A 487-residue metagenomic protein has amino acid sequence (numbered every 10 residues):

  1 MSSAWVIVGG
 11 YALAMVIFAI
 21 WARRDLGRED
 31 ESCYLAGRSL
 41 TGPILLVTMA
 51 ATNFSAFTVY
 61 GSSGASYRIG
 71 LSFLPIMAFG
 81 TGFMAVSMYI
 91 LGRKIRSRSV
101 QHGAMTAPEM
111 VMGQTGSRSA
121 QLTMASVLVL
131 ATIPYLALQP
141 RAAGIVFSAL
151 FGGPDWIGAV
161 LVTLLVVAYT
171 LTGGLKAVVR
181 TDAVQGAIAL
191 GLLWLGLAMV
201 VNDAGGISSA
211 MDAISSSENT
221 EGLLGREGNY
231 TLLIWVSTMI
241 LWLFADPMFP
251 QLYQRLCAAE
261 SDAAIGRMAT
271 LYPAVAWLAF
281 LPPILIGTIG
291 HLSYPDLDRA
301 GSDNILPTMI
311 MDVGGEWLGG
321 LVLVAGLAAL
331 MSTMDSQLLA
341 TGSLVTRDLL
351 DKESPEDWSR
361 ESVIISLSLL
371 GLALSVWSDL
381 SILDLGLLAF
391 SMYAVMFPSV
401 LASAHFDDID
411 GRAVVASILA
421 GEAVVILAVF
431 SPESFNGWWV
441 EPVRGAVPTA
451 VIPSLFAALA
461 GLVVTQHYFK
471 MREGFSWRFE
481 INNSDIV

Functional and structural regions predicted by a protein language model:
M1-V487: Membrane-embedded helix-loop-helix hairpins and adjacent transmembrane boundary segments in multi-pass transporters
